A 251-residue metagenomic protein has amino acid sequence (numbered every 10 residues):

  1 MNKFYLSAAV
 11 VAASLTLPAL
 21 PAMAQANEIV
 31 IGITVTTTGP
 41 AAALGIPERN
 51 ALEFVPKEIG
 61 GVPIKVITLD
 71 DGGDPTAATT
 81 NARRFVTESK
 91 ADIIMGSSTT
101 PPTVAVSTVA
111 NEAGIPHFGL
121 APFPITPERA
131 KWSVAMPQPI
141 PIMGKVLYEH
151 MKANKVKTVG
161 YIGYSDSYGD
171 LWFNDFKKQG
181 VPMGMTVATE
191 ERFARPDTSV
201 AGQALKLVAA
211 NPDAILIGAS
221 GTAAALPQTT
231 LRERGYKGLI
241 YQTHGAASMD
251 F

Functional and structural regions predicted by a protein language model:
M1-A9: Bacterial N-terminal signal peptides that target proteins for export
L17-A24: Sec/Tat signal peptide C-region and signal peptidase I cleavage site
A24-P40: Short N-terminal segments immediately surrounding and downstream of signal-peptide cleavage
E28-V30, A43-N50, E58-T126, F193-V200 (+1 more regions): Beta-alpha junction/loop-to-helix N-cap segments that form part of ligand/metal-binding clefts
V30-T34, K65-T68, D92-S97, P116-A121 (+5 more regions): Structural recognition of the beta-strand scaffold that forms the well-ordered cores of secreted hydrolase catalytic
E58-P63, E112-I115, G180-T186, R232-G238: Short helix-capping segments at alpha-helix termini
T80, P124-T126, K131-G235: Extracellular/periplasmic Venus flytrap/periplasmic-binding protein
Q228-F251: Extracellular/periplasmic periplasmic-binding protein-like sensory domains
